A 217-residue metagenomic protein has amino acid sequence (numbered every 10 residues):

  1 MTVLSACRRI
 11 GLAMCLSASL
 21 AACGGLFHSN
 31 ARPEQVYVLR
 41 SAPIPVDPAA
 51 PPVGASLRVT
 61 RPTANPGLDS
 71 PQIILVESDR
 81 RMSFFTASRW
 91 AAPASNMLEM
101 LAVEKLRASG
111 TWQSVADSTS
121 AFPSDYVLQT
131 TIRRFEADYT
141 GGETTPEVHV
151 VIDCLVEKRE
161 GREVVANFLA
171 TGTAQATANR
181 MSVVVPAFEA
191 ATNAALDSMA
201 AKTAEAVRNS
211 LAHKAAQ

Functional and structural regions predicted by a protein language model:
M1-M14: Bacterial N-terminal signal peptides that target proteins for export
S19-A22: C-terminal motif of bacterial Sec signal peptides marking the signal peptidase cleavage site
G24-S95, A206-Q217: A structural "domain/chain start" motif
G24-V46, S109-E160: Surface-exposed short loop/turn segments
V53-A55, D69-P71, S78, T86 (+4 more regions): Envelope-exposed proteins and targeting segments
M82-R89, E160-A201: Short secondary-structure boundary motifs at beta->alpha junctions and helix caps
S95, E99-V103, S109, E189-L196 (+2 more regions): Extracytoplasmic/secreted envelope proteins and their assembly/folding machinery, especially bacterial periplasmic
